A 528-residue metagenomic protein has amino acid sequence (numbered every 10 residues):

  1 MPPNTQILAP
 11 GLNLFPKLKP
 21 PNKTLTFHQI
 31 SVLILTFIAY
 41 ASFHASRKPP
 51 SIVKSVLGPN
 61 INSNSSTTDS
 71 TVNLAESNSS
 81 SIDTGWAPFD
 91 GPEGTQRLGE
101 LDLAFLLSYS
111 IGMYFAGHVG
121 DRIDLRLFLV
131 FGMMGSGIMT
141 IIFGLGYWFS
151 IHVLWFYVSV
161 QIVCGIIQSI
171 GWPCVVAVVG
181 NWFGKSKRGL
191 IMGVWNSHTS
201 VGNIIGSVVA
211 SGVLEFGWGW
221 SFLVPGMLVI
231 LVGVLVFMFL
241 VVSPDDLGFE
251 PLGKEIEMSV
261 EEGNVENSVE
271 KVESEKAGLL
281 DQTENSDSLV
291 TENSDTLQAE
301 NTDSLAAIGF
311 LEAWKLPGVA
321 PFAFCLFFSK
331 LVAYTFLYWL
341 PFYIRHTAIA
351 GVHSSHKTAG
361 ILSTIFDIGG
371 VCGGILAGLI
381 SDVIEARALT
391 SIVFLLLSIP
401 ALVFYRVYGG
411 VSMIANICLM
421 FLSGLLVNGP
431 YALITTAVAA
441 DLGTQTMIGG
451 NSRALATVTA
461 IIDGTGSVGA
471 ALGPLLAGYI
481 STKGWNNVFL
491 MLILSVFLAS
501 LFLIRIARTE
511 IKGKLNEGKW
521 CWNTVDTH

Functional and structural regions predicted by a protein language model:
K48-I52, L316-V371, I375, Y431-T436 (+1 more regions): Extracytoplasmic gate region of multi-pass secondary transporters
K54-S110: Extracellular/periplasmic helix-loop-helix junction of adjacent transmembrane segments in MFS-like secondary
E100-H118, T364-L376: Central cavity-lining transmembrane alpha-helices of secondary-active solute carriers, predominantly the Major
R122-M133, D382-L396: Cytoplasmic membrane-interface "Motif A"-like loop-to-helix N-cap segments of 12-TM Major Facilitator Superfamily
M134-I151, L396-G410: C-terminal ends and interior cores of transmembrane alpha-helices in multi-pass membrane transporters/permeases
M139, V153-I170, M413-G443: Hydrophobic core of transmembrane alpha-helices in multi-pass small-molecule transporters, especially MFS/SLC-type
V160-V201: Cytoplasmic helix-loop-helix junction between adjacent transmembrane helices in 12-TM secondary transporters
T199-L247: Helix-loop-helix hairpin linking two adjacent transmembrane segments in secondary transporters
